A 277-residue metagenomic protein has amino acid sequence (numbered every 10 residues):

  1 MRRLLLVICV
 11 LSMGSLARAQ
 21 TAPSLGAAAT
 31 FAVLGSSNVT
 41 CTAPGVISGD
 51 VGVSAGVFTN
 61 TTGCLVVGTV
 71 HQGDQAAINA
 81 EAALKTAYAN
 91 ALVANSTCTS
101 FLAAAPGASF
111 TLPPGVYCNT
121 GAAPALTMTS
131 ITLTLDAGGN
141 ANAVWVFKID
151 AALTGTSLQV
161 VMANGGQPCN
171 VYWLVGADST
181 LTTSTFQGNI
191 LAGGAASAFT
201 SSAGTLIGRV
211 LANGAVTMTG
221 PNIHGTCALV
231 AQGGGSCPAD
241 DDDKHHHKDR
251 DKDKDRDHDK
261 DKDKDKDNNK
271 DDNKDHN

Functional and structural regions predicted by a protein language model:
M1-Q20: Sec-dependent, cleavable N-terminal signal peptides
R2-R3, R18, H71, R209 (+2 more regions): Arginine residue identity/basic-tract feature
L16-P238: Solvent-exposed adhesion/ligand-recognition segments of exported proteins
V230-N277: Ser/Thr/Gly/Pro-rich low-complexity, disordered linker/stalk segments of secreted and cell-surface proteins
